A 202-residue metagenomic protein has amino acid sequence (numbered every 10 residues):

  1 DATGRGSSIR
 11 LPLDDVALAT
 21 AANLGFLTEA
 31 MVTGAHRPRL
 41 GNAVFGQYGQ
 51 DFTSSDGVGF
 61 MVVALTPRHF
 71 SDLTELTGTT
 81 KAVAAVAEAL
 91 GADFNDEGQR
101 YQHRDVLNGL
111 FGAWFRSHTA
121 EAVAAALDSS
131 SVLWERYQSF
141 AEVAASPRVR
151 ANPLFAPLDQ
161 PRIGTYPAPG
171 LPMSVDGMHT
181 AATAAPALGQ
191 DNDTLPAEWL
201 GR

Functional and structural regions predicted by a protein language model:
D1-L65, S71-E75: Active-site-adjacent "lid/gating" segments in soluble enzymes
T3, L76, T80, W199: Change "in soluble alpha/beta enzymes" to "in soluble alpha/beta proteins
T28-R37, T77, A85-A87, S146-Q160: Short, surface-exposed loop/helix-turn segments at secondary-structure junctions that function as lids/hinges flanking
T33-V44, Q50-D51, Q102-H103, R162-P167 (+1 more regions): Short Gly/Pro-enriched turn/cap motifs at secondary-structure boundaries
Y48-S130, W134: Aromatic-enriched alpha-helical interface/lid elements that frame and gate functional surfaces
F115-D176: C-terminal core of ALDH-fold dehydrogenases
D159-R202: Flexible, small-/acidic-enriched active-site or ligand-binding loops
